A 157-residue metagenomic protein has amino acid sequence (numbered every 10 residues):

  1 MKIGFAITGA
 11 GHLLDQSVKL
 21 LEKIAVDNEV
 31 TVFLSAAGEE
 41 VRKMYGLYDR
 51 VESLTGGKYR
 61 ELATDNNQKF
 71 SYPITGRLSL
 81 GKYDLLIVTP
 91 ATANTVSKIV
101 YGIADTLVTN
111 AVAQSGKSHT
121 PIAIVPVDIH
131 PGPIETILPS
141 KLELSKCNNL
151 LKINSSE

Functional and structural regions predicted by a protein language model:
M1-E157: A cross-family phosphate/adenosyl-ligand binding-site feature
